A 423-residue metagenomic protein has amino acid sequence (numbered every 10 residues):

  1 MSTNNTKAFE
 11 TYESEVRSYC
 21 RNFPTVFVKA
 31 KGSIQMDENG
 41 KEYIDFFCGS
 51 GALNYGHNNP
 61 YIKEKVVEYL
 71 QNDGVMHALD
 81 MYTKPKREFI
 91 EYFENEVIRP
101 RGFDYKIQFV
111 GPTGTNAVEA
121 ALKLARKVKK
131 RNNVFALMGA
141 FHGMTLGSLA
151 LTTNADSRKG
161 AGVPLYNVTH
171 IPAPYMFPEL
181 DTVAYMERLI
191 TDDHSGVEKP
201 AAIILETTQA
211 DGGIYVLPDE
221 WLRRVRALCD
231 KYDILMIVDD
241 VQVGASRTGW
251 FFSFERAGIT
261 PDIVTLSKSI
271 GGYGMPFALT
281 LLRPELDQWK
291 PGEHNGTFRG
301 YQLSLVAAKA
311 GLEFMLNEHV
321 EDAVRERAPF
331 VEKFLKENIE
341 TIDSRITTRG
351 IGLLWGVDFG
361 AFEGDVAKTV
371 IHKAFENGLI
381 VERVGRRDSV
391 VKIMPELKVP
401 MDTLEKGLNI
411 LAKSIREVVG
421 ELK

Functional and structural regions predicted by a protein language model:
S2-K423: Conserved N-terminal phosphate-binding loop of PLP-dependent enzymes in the Aspartate aminotransferase
